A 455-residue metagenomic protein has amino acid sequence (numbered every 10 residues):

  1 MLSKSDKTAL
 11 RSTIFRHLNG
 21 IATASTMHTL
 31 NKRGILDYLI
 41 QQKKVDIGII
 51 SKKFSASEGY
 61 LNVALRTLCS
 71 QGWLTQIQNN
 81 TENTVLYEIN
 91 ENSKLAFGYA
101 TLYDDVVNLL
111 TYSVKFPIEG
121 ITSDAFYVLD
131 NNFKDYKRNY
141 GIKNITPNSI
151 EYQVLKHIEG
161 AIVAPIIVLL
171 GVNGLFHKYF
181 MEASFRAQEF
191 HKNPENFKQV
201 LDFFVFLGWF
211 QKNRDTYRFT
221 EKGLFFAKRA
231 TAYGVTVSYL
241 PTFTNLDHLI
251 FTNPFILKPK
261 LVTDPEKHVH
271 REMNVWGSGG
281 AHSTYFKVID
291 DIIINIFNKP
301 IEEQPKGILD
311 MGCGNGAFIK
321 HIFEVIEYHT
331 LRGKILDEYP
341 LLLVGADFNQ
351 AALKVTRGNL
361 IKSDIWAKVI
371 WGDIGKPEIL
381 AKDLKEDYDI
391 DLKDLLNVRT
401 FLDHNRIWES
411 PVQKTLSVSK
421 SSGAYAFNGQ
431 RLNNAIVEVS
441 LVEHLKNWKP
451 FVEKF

Functional and structural regions predicted by a protein language model:
M1-H248, P305: N-terminal accessory segments
K198, T242, D291, I322 (+3 more regions): Well-ordered, non-membrane alpha-helical segments in soluble/globular domains
T231-P241, L249-Q304: Class I SAM-dependent methyltransferase Rossmann-like catalytic core, especially the SAM/SAH-binding loop
E303-G316: Conserved class I S-adenosyl-L-methionine
N315-D337: Conserved SAM-binding loop of SAM-dependent methyltransferases across substrates and taxa, primarily the Class I
P340-D347: Conserved SAM-binding motif I beta-strand of class I
K354-D391: S-adenosyl-L-methionine
V398-S440: Mobile active-site "lid"/loop adjacent to the S-adenosyl-L-methionine
